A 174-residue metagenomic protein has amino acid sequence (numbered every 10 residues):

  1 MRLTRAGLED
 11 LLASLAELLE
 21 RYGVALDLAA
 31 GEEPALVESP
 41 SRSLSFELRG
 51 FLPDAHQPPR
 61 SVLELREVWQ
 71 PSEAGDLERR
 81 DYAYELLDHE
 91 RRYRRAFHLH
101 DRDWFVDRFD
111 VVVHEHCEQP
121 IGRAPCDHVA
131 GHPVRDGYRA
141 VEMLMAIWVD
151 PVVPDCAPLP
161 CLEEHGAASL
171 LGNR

Functional and structural regions predicted by a protein language model:
M1-L63, D127, G131, R135-R174: UBC/E2-like fold recognition across ubiquitin and ubiquitin-like conjugation systems, capturing catalytically active
P53-L86: Helix-adjacent hinge/juxtasegments
D76-R139: An exposed acidic His-Trp-rich patch
